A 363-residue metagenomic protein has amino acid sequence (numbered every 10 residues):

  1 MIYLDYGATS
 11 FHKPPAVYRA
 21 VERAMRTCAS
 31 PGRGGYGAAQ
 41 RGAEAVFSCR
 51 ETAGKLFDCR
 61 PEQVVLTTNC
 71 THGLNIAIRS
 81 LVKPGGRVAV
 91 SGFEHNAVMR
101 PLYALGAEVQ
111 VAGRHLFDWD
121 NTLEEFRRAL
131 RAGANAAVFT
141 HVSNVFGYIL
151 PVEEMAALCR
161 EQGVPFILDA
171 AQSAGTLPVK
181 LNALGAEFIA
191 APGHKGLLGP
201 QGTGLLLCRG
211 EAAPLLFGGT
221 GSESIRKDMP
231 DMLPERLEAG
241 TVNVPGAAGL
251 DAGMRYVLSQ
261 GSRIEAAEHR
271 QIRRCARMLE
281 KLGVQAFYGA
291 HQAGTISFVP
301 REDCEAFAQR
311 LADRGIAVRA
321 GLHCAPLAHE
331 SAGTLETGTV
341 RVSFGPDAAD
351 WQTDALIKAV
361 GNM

Functional and structural regions predicted by a protein language model:
M1-M363: Pyridoxal 5′-phosphate
